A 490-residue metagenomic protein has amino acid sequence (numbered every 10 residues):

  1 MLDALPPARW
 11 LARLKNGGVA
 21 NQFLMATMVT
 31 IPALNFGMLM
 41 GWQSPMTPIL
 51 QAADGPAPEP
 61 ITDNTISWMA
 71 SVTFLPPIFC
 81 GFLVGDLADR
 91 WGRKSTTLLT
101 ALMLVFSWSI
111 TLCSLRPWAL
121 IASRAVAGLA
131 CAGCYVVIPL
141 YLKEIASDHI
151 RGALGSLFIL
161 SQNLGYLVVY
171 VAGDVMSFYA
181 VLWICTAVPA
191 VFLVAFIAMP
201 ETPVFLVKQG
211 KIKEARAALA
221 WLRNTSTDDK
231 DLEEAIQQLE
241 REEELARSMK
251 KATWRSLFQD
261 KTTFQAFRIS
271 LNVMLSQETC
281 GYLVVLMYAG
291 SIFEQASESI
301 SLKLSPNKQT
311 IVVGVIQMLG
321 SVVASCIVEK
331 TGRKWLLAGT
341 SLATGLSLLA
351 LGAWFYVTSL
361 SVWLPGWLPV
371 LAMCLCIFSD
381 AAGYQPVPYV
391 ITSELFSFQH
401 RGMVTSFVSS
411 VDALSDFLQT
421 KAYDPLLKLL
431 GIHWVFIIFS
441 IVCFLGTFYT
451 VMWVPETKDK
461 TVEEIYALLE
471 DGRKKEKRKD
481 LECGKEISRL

Functional and structural regions predicted by a protein language model:
L2-A220, E244-L490: Alpha-helical transmembrane bundle of multi-pass membrane proteins
L219-L222, L239: AAA+ P-loop ATPase catalytic core
L222-E233: Short intracellular "coupling" helices and adjacent cytoplasmic loop segments at the cytosolic face of multi-pass
L232-L245: Cytosol/matrix-facing amphipathic helices and coiled-coil assembly/linker segments of eukaryotic membrane proteins
